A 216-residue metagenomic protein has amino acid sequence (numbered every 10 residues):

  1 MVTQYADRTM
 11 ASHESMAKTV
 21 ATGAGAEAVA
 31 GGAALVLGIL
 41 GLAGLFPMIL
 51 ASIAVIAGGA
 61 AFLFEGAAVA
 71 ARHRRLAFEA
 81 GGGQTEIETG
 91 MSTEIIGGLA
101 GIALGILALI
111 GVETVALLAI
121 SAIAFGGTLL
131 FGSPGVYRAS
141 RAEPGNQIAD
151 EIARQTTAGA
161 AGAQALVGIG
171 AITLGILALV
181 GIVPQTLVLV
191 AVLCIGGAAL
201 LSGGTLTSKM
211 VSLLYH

Functional and structural regions predicted by a protein language model:
M1-G82: N-terminal topogenic module of multi-pass integral membrane proteins
V2, F62-E79, G127-Q147, T207-M210: Membrane-water interface of transmembrane alpha-helices
H13-G31, A51-V55, A80-G97, A122 (+3 more regions): Juxtamembrane helix-loop boundaries in multi-pass membrane proteins
E27-A43, G58-G66, T93-G111, F125-L129 (+2 more regions): Extracellular/lumenal glycan-associated surfaces
L42-A54, L109-S121, L179-L189: Membrane-helix interface and helix-disruption motif detector
M48-L63, V115-L130, L193-I195: Alpha-helical transmembrane segments
G66, S133, A171-V183, L189-H216: C-terminal transmembrane-bundle signature of multipass membrane proteins, characterized by strong activation on
G135-V167, A171, V188-L189: Intrinsically disordered, low-complexity segments enriched in Gly and acidic/Ser/Thr residues that form flexible
